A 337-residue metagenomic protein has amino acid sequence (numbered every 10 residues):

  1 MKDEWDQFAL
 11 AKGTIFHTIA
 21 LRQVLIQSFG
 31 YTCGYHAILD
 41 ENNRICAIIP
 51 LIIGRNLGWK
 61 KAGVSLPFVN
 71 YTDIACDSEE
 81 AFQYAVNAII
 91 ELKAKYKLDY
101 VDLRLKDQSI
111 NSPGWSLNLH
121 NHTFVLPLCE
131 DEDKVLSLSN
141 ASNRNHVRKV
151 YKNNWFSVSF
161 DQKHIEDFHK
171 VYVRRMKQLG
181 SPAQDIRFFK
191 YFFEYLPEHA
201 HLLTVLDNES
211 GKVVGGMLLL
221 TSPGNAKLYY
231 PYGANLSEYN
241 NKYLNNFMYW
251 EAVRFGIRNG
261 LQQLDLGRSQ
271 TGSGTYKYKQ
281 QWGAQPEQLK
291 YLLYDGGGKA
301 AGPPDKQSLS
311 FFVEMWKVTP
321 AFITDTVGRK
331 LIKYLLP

Functional and structural regions predicted by a protein language model:
M1-N42, I49-W59, L105-N241: A conserved beta-strand-loop-helix scaffold within acyl/acetyltransferase catalytic domains
Y31-C33, K95-L98, L261: Short, high-confidence coil segments that cap the C-terminus of an alpha-helix and link into the following beta-strand
Y35, I49, I53, Q108-K134 (+1 more regions): Active-site/acyl-donor-binding loops of N-acyltransferases
H36-D40, I48, G54, V69 (+2 more regions): Aromatic (often tryptophan-rich) hydrophobic motifs at membrane interfaces
V64-Y71: N-terminal cap/recognition module
L66, S137-V147, P303-F311: Short intrinsically disordered coil segments
Y71-S78, Q178: The substrate-binding groove and active-site-proximal loops of carbohydrate-active enzymes, especially glycoside
E80-T123: Non-catalytic accessory segments adjacent to catalytic cores
